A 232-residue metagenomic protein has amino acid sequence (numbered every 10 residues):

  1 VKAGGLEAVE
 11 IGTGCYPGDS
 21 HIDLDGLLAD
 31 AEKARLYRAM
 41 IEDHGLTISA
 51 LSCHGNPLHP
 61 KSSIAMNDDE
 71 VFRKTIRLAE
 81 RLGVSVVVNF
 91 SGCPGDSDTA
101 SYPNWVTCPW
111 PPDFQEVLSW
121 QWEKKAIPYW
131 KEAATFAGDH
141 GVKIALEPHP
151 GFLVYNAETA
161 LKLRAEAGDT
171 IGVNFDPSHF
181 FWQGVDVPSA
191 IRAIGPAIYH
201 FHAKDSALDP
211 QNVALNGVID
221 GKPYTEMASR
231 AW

Functional and structural regions predicted by a protein language model:
V1-A3, Y37, M66-R77, Q183-R192: Short, acidic/polar
V1-P17, L82-V86: Catalytic domains of carbohydrate-active enzymes, especially glycoside hydrolases
A8-V9, L51, E116-W232: Acidic/histidine-rich catalytic cores of soluble enzymes
E10-Y37, G92-D98: Glycine-rich, proline-tolerant flexible connector loops at the mouths of alpha/beta enzymes
I22-G26, P60-M66, V185-D186: Short, solvent-exposed loop/turn segments at secondary-structure boundaries
L24-L28, G95-W110, V213-P223: Aromatic- and acidic-residue-enriched segments that line the glycan-binding/catalytic groove of carbohydrate-active
M40-D43, P57-G172: Active-site acidic/histidine proton-transfer and metal-coordination neighborhood in alpha/beta enzyme cores
